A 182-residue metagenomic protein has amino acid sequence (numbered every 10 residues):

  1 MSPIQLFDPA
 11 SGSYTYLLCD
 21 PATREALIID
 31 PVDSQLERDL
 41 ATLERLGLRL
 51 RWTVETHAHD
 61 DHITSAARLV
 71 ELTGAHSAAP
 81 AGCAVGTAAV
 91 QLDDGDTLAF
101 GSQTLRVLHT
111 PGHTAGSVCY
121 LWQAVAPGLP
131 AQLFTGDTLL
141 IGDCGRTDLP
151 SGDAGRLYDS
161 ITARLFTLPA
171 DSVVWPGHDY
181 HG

Functional and structural regions predicted by a protein language model:
M1-L48, Y120-T135, G142: Conserved beta-strand hairpin/beta-sheet module of binuclear metal-dependent hydrolase folds, prominently
S2, Y14, A88, D94 (+2 more regions): Glycine-rich, flexible loop/turn motifs
L6, L27-P31, E55, S102 (+1 more regions): Small/polar loops that bind or transfer phosphate-bearing groups
F7-D8, T110, V174: Short beta-strand
G12, D33-H109, Q123-A124, P130-A131: Active-site HxH/HxHxD metal-binding segment of metal-dependent hydrolases
L18, D30, H57, L69 (+6 more regions): Divalent metal-coordination and catalytic microenvironments
R24, S34, T114-G182: Metallo-beta-lactamase
I29, S77-A79, F134-T135, P176: Hydrophobic residues in well-ordered beta-strands that form the structural core
